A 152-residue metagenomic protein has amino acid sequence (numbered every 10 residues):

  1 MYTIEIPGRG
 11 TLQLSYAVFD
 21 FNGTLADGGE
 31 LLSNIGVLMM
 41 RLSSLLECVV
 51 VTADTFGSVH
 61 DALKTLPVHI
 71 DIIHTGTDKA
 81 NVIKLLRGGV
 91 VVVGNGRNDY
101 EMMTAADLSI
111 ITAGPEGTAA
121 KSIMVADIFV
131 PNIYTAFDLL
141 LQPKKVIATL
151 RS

Functional and structural regions predicted by a protein language model:
M1-F19, S152: Non-catalytic pre-domain segments flanking phosphatase-related domains
T24, I35-H60: Substrate-recognition element of Asp-dependent hydrolases with the DxDx(T/V) motif
L25-L31, V49-D54, I70-T77: Conserved beta-strand/loop elements of the cytosolic catalytic core of P-type E1-E2 ATPases, chiefly in the P-domain
S44-V50, H69, G88-V90, L108: Short active-site oxyanion
T52, V91-I128: Acidic, Mg2+-coordinating phosphoryl-transfer loop and its flanking beta/alpha structural elements, shared across
G57-V90: Substrate-recognition "cap/lid" segment bordering the active-site pocket of phosphatases
I72-A80, R97-N98, A113-T118, Y134-A136: Short, acidic/turn-prone active-site loops that include or flank metal/cofactor- and phosphate-binding residues
I110-S152: Asp-based, Mg2+/Mn2+-dependent phosphohydrolase catalytic module
